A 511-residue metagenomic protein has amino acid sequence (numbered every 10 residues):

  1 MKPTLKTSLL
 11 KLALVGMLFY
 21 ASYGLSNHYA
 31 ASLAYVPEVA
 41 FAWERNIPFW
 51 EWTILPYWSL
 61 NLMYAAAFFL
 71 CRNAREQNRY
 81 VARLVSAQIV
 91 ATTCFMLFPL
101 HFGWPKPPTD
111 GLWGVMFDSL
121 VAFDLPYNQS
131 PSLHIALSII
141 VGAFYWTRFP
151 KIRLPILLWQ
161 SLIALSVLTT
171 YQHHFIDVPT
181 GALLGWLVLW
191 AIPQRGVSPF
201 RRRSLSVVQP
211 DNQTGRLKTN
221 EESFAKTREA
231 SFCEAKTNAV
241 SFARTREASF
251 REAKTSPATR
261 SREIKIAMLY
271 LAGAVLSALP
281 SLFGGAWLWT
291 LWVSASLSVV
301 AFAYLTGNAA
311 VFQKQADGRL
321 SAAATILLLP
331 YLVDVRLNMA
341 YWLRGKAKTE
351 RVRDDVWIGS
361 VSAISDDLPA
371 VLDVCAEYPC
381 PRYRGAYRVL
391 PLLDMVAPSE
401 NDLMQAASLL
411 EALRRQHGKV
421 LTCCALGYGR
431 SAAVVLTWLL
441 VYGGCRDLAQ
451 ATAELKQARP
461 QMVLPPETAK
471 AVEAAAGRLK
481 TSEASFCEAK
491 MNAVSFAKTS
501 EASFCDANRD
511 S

Functional and structural regions predicted by a protein language model:
M1-L5, V197-N220, R251-R262: Membrane-interfacial, low-structure loops and terminal tails that flank and connect transmembrane helices in multi-pass
M1-M63, P107-P108, F117, P257 (+1 more regions): N-terminal transmembrane-helix/juxtamembrane module of multi-pass inner/ER membrane proteins
Y20-A21, Q88-M96, L158-Y171, G273-L279 (+1 more regions): Aromatic-anchored segments of alpha-helical transmembrane domains
N27-W43, L70-L154, Q160, A164 (+5 more regions): Membrane-interface loops
W113-L120, R336-T422, L426, T437-A475: Cysteine-based protein phosphatase catalytic domain of the PTP/DSP
L137-S138, H173-P193: Alpha-helical transmembrane segments that form the membrane-embedded catalytic/substrate-binding core of multi-pass
T219-T255, T481-N508: Long, intrinsically disordered low-complexity tandem-repeat segments
I266-Y383, Q405, L464-K480: Cys-based phosphatase fold recognition centered on the PTP superfamily
